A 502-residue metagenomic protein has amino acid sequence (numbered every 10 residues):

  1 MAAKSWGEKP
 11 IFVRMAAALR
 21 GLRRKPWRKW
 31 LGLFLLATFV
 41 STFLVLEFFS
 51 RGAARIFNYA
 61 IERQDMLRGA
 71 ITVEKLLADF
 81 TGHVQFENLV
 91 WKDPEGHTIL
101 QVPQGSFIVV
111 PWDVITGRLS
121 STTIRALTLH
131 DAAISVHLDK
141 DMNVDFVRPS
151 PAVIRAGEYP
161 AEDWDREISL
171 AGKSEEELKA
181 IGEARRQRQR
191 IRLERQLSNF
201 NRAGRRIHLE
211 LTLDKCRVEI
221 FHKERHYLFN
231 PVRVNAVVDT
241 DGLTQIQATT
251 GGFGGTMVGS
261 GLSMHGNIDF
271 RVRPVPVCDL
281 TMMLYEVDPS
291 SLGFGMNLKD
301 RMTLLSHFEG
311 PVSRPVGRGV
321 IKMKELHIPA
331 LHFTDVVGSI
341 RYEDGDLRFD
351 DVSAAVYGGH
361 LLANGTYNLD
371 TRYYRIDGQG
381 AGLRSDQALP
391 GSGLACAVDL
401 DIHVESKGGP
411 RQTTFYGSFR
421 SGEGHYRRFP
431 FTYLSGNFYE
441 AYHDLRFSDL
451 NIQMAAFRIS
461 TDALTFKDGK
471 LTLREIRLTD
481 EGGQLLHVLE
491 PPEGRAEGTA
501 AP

Functional and structural regions predicted by a protein language model:
A2-M66: N-terminal type II signal-anchor transmembrane helix that functions as the membrane-insertion/stop-transfer segment
A3-R20, M66-G69, L89-A236, F466 (+1 more regions): Secondary-structure transition motifs
A54, T81, H97, E224-H226 (+5 more regions): Solvent-exposed loop/turn segments connecting transmembrane beta-strands in outer-membrane beta-barrel proteins
I61, E74-A78, W91, V102-S120 (+16 more regions): Extended lipid/amphipathic-ligand handling interfaces
Q64-V90: Short extracytoplasmic
L89, V102-G105, L127, A132 (+13 more regions): Solvent-exposed loop/turn tips at the surfaces of repeat/solenoid architectures
F200, F221-R225, F253-G255, S291-N297 (+6 more regions): Outer-membrane beta-barrel domain signature
